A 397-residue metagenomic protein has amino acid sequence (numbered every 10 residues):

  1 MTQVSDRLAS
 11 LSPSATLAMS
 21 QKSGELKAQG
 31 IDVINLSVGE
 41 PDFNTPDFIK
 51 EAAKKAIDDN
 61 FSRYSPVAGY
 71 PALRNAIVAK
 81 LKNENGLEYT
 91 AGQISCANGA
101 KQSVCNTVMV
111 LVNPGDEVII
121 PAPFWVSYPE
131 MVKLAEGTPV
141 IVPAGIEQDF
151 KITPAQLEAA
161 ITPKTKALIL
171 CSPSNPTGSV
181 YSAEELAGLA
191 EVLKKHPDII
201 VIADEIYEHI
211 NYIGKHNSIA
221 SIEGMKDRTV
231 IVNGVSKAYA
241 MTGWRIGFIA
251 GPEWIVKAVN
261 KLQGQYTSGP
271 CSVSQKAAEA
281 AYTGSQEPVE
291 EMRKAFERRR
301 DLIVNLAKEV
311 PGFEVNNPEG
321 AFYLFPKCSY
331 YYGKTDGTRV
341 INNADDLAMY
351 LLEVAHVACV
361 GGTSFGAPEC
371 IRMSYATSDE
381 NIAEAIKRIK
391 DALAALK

Functional and structural regions predicted by a protein language model:
T2-V4, L8, S12-S14, M19 (+4 more regions): PLP-dependent class I/II
G24, V78, K82, V108-M109: Generic structural signal for well-ordered alpha-helical scaffold segments
S37-E40, K55-L73: A glycine-/small-polar-enriched, mobile loop at the entrance of the PLP active site in fold-type I
T45-Y64, V78, N83: Glycine-rich phosphate-binding segment of PLP-dependent enzymes
Y64-A97: Conserved N-terminal alpha-helix of the aminotransferase class I/II PLP-enzyme fold
